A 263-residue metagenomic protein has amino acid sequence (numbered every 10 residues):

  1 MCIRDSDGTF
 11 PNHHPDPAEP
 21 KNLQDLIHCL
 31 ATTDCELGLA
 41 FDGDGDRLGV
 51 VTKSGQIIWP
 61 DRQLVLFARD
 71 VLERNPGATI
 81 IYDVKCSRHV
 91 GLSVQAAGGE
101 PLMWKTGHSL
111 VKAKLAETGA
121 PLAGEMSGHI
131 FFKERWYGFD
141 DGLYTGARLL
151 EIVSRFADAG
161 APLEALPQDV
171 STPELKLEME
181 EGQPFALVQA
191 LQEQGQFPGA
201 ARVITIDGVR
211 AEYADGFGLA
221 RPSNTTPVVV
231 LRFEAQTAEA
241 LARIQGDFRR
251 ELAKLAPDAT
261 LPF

Functional and structural regions predicted by a protein language model:
R4-V51: N-terminal small/polar loop signature for handling phosphorylated ligands or for N-terminal nucleophile
D7-H14, R69-V71, V111-L115: Short, charged, surface-exposed secondary-structure boundary motifs
H13-A18, G55-W59, I81, L102: Alpha-helix capping and helix-loop boundary segments enriched in small/acidic/polar residues
L37-G38, G43-G55, L115-A116, L122-G124 (+1 more regions): Self-splicing inteins and homing endonuclease
F41-G43, I57-R62, W136-D141: Short glycine/threonine-rich catalytic loop with a Thr-x-Gly-x-Asp
D46-V65, V90-G91: Short Gly/Thr/Asp-enriched flexible loops that form oxyanion-binding sites at enzyme active sites
R62-A78: Structural motif
E73-R232, T237-F263: Phosphate-binding and adjacent anionic-ligand microenvironments
